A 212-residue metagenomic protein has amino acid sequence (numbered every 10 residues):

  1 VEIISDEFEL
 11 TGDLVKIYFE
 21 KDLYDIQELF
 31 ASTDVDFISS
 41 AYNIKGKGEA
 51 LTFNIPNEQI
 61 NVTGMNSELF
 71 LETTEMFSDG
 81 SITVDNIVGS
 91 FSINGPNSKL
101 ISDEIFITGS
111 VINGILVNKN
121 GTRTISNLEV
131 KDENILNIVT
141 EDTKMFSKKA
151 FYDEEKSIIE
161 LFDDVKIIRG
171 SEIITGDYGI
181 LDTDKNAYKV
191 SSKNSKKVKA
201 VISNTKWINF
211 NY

Functional and structural regions predicted by a protein language model:
V1-Y212: Mature-chain termini and adjacent capping regions
